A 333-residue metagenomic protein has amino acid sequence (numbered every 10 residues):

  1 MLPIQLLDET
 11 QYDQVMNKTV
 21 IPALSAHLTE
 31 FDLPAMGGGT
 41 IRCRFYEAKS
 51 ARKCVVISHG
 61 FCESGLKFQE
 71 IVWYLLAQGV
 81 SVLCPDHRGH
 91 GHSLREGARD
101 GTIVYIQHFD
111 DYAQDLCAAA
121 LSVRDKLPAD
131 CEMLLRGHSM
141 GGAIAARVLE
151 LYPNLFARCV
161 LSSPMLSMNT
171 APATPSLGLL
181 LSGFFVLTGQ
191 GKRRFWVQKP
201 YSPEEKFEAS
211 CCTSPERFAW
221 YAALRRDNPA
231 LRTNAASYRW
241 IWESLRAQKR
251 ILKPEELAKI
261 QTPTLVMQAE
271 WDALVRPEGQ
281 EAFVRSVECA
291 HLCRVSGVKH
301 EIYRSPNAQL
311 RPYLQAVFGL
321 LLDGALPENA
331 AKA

Functional and structural regions predicted by a protein language model:
M1-P34, I41-F45: An N-terminal hydrophobic leader/cap segment in hydrolases
G65, V72-A98: Conserved alpha/beta-hydrolase
V104-D125: Alpha/beta-hydrolase active-site loop
M140, I144-R232: Alpha/beta-hydrolase-fold enzymes
I260, V266-Q268: Short beta-strand/loop motif that positions the catalytic acidic residue of the alpha/beta-hydrolase fold
T262, R276-R285: Short alpha-helix in the alpha/beta-hydrolase fold that links the catalytic acid
W271-V275: Acidic catalytic loop of the alpha/beta-hydrolase fold
A290-H291, S296-A333: Catalytic active-site module of serine/aspartate enzymes centered on a nucleophile-bearing elbow/loop
